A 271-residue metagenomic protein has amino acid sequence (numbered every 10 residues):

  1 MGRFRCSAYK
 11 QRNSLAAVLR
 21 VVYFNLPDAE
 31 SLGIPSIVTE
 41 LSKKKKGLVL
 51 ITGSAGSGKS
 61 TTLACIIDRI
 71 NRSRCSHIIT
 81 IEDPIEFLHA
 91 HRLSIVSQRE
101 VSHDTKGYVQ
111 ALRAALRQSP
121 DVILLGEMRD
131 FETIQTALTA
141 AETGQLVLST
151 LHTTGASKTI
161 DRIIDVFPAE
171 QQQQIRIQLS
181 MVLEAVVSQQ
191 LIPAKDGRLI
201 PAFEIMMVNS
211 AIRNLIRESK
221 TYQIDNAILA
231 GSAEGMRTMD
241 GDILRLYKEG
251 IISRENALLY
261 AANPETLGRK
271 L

Functional and structural regions predicted by a protein language model:
M1-L271: Short, flexible helix-loop junctions that flank or precede catalytic/ligand sites
